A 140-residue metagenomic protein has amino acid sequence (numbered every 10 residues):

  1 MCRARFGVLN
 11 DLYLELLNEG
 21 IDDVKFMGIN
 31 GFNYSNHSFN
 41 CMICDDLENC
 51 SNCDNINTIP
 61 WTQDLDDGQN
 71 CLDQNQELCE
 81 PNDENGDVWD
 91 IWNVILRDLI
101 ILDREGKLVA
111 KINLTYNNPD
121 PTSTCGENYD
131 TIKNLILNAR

Functional and structural regions predicted by a protein language model:
M1, G31-N36, L65-Q69, K107-L108 (+1 more regions): Solvent-exposed loop/turn segments at secondary-structure junctions within structured extracellular/periplasmic domains
M1-D11: Conserved redox-active cysteine motifs that mediate thiol-disulfide chemistry, especially di-cysteine Cys-X(1-2)-Cys
C2-R3, E15-P60: Helix-adjacent hinge/juxtasegments
L9-L17, W89, K133: Short amphipathic alpha-helical segments and helix-helix/interface helices
V24-N30, I59-Q63, D98-D103, L108-K111: Structural recognition of the beta-strand scaffold that forms the well-ordered cores of secreted hydrolase catalytic
M27, I43-L96: Short, internal strand/loop/helix patches that form the active-site neighborhood or redox-interaction surface
S38-C41, Q74, N113-L114: Short aromatic-enriched loop/helix-cap "lid" or pocket-rim segments at secondary-structure transitions that line
G86, V94-R140: Thiol-/selenol-based redox modules, centered on thioredoxin-like and closely related oxidoreductase domains
